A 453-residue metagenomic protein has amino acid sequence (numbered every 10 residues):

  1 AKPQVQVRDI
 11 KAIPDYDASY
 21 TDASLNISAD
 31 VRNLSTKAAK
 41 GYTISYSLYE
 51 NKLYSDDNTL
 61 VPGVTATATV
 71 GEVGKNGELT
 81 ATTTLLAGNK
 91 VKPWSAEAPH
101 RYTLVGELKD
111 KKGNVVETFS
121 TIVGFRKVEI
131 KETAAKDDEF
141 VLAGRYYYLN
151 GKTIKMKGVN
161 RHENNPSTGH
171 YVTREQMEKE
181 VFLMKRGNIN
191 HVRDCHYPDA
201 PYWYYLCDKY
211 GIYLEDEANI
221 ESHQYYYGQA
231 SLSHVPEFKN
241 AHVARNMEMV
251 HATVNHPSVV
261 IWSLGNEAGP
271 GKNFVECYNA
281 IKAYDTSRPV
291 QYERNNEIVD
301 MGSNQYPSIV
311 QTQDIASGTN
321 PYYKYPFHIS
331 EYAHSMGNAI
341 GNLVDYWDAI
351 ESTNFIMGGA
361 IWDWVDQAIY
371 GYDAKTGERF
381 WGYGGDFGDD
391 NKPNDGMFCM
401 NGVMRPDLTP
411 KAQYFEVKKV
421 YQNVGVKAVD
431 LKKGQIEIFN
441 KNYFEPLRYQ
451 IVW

Functional and structural regions predicted by a protein language model:
A1-D199, L206, G211, R245 (+4 more regions): Secreted/periplasmic carbohydrate-active enzymes, especially glycoside hydrolases
K136, G169, E178-M184, H191-M400: Substrate-binding/catalytic cleft of secreted carbohydrate-active enzymes, primarily glycoside hydrolases
